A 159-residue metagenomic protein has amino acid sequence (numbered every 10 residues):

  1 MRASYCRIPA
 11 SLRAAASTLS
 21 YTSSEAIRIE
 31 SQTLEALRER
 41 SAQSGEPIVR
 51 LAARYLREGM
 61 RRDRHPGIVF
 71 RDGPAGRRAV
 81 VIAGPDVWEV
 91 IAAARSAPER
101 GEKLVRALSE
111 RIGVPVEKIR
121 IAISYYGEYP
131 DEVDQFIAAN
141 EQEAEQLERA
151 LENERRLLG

Functional and structural regions predicted by a protein language model:
A3-I29: Short Lys/Arg-rich basic patches
L19-S20, H65-I68, D72-W88: Short, Lys/Arg-enriched anionic-surface-contact patches
I27-I29, L37, S44-R57: Short amphipathic alpha-helical segments
R40, A107-E110: Short alpha-helical "recognition helix" segments of helix-turn-helix
E46-P47, E110-I121: Short, basic interhelical loop/turn and adjoining N-cap of the next helix at nucleic-acid- or acidic-partner-contacting
P66-R71, E132-Q142: Short Lys/Arg-enriched helix C-cap and helix-to-coil transition segments that create basic nucleic-acid-contact patches
P74-G84, A138-G159: Intrinsically disordered, low-complexity basic tails/linkers immediately adjacent to helix-turn-helix/homeobox/MYB/SANT
G84-G101: Short, amphipathic alpha-helical "recognition" segments used to contact nucleic acids or chromatin
